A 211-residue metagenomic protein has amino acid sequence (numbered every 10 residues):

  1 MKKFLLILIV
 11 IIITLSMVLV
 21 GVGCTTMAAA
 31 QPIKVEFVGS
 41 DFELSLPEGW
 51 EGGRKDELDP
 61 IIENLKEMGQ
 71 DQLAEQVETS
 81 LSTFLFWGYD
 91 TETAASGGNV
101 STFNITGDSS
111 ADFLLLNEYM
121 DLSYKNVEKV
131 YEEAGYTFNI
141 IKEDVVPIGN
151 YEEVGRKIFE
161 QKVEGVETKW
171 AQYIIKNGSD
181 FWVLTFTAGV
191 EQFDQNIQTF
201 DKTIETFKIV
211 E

Functional and structural regions predicted by a protein language model:
M1-K2: N-terminal secretory signal peptides that target proteins for export/translocation
L5-A95, A134-F138, V166-E167, T187-E211: N-terminal targeting sequences that direct proteins away from the cytosol to non-cytosolic compartments
V38, N177-G178: Structural motif
D41, D180-F181: Structural motif
E57-A171, K176, W182-V183: Conserved polar/disulfide-associated segments of primarily extracytoplasmic proteins
